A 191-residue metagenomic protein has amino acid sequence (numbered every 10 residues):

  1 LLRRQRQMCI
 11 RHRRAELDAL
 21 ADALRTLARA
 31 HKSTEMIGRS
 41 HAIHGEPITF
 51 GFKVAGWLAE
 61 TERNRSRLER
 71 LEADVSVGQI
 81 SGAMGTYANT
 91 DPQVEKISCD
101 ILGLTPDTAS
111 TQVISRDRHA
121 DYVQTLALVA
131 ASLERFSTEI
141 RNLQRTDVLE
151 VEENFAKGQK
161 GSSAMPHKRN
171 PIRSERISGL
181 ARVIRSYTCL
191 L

Functional and structural regions predicted by a protein language model:
L1-C9: Single conserved hydrophobic/aromatic residue that forms the stacking wall/gate of nucleotide- or nucleobase-binding
R3-R4, A23-S40, A109: Short, flexible active-site-proximal loops enriched in glycine and acidic residues
I10-D22, G85-T86: Amphipathic, heptad-repeat-like alpha-helical segments
A15, D22, T26, R63-S66: Extended, non-transmembrane alpha-helical coiled-coils
I43: Active-site pocket-lining segments that scaffold enzyme catalytic pockets across diverse folds
E46-L191: Internal glycine-rich alpha/beta core junctions
